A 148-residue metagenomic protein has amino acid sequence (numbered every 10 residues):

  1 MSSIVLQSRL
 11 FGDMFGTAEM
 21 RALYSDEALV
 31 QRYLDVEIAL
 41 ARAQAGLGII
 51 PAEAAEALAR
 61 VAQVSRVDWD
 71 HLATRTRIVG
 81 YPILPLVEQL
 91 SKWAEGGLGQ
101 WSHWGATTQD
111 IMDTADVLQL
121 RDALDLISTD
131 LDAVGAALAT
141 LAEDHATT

Functional and structural regions predicted by a protein language model:
M1-T148: A helix-coil-helix interface module used to build multimeric assemblies and to scaffold catalytic/cofactor sites
